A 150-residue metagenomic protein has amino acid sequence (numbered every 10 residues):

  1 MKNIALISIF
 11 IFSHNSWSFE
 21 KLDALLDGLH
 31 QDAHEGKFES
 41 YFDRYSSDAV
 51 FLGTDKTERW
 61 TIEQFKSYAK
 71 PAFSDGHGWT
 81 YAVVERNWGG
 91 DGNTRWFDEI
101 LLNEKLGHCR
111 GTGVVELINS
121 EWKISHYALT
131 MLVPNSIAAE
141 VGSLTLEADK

Functional and structural regions predicted by a protein language model:
M1-I7: Sec-dependent signal peptide recognition, specifically the positively charged N-region followed immediately by
S8-D43, E63, N93, S143-K150: Short, low-complexity N-terminal intrinsically disordered segments enriched in polar/charged residues
K21-L22, Q64-H108: Surface-exposed, charged secondary-structure patches
Y41-F42, A49, F65, F97 (+1 more regions): Hydrophobic pocket/interface hotspot
Y45, D55, E85, E99-N103 (+2 more regions): A mature extracytoplasmic/lumenal domain signature
A49-W60, P71-H77: A short gly/proline-enriched turn/hairpin at secondary-structure junctions
W88-T94, V115-K123: A short, structured loop/turn motif at beta-sheet edges
I118, H126-K150: Low-complexity, intrinsically disordered terminal/linker segments enriched in charged and Gly/Pro repeats
